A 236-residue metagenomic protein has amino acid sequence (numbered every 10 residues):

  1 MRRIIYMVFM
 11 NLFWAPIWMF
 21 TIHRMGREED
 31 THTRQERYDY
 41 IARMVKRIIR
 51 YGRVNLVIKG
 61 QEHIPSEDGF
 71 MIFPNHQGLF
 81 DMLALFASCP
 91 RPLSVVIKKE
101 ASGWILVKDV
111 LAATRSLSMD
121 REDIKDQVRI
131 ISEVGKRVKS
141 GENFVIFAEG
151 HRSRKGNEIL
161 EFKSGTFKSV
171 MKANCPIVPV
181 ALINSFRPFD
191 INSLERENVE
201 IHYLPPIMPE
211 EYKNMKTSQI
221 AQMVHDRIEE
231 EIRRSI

Functional and structural regions predicted by a protein language model:
M1-R27, T31-D39, L56-P65, K136 (+1 more regions): Membrane-interfacial terminal anchoring regions of lipid-handling membrane enzymes
W14-A15, M19-E28, R37-Y38, Y51 (+1 more regions): Catalytic core of membrane glycerolipid acyltransferases/transacylases, capturing the structured, soluble-facing
R43, R47-F70: A short, well-structured juxtamembrane/interface segment
V45, S116-D120, H151-R152: Short, basic, glycine/proline-bearing loop/turn elements
Y51-K59, D126-V128, I183-S185: Short gly/ser/thr-rich secondary-structure transition/capping motifs
I58, I72, V95-V96, I146 (+1 more regions): Generic preference for hydrophobic
V128-I236: Non-catalytic C-terminal accessory region of glycerolipid acyltransferases and related lyso-lipid remodeling enzymes
